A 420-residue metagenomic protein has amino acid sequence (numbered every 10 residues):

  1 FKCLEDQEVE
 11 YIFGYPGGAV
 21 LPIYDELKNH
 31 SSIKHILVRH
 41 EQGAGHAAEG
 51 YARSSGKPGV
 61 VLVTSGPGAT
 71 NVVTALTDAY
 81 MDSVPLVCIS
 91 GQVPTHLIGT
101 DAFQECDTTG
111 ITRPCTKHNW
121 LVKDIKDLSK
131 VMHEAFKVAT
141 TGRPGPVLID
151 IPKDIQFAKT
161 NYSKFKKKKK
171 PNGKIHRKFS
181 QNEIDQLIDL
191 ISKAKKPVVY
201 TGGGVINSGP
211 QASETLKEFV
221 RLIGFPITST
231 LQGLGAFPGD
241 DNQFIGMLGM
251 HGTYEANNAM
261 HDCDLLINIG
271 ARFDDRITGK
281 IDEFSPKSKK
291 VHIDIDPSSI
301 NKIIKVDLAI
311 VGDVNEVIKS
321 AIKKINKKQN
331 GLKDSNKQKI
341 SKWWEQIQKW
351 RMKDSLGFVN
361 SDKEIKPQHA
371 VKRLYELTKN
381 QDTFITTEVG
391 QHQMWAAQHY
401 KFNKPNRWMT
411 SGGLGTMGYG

Functional and structural regions predicted by a protein language model:
F1-A47, Q156-Q186, T215-D262, N360-S361: A cross-family phosphate/adenosyl-ligand binding-site feature
F1-V9, G50-G56, Y80, V138-R143 (+4 more regions): Glycine-rich phosphate/diphosphate-binding loops that line cofactor/substrate pockets in enzymes
E5-E10, I23-H30, E345-G420: Active-site diphosphate/adenylate-binding microenvironment
L21-T95, E255-L266, G270-D274, M394-G420: Thiamine diphosphate
R53, G203-I293, Q398-G420: Glycine-rich, anion-gripping cofactor-binding loops and their flanking helix/strand elements in enzyme active sites
K57, F103-G142, D262, D313 (+3 more regions): Conserved thiamine diphosphate
K126, Y162-S163, D189, K287-V389: Phosphate/pyrophosphate-binding active-site segments
E134, V138-K193, W344, L356: Conformationally flexible catalytic loops at phosphate/diphosphate-handling active centers
